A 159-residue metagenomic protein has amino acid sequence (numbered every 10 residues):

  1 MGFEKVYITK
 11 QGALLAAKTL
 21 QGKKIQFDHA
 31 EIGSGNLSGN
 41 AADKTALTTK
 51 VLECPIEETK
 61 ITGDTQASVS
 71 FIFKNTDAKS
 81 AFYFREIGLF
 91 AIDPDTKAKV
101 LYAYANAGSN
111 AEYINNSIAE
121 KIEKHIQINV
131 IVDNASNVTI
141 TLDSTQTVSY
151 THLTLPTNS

Functional and structural regions predicted by a protein language model:
M1-S144: N-terminal assembly/attachment segments of tailed bacteriophage virion structural proteins
T147-S149: Charged, amphipathic alpha-helical linkers/stalks
T151-T157: Conserved small/polar residues in nucleotide/adenosyl-binding loops
